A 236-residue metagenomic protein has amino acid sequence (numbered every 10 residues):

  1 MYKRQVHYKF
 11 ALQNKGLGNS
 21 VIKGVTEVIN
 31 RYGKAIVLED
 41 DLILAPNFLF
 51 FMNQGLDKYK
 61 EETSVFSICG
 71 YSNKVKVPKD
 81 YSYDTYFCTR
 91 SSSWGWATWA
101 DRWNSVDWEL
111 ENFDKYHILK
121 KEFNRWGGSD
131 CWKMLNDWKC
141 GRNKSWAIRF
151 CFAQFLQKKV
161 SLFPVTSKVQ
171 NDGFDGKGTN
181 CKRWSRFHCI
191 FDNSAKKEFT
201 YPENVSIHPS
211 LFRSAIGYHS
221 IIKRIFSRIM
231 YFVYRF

Functional and structural regions predicted by a protein language model:
K3-V37, L42-F236: An acidic/histidine-cluster motif and surrounding catalytic segment that typifies divalent-metal-assisted enzyme active
